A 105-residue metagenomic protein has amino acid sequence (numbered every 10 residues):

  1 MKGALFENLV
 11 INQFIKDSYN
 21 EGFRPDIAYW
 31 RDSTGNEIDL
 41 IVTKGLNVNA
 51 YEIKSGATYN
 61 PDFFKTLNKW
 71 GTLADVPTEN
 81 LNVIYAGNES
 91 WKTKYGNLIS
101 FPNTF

Functional and structural regions predicted by a protein language model:
M1-F105: A cross-kingdom feature that marks ATP-driven nucleic-acid transaction machinery
